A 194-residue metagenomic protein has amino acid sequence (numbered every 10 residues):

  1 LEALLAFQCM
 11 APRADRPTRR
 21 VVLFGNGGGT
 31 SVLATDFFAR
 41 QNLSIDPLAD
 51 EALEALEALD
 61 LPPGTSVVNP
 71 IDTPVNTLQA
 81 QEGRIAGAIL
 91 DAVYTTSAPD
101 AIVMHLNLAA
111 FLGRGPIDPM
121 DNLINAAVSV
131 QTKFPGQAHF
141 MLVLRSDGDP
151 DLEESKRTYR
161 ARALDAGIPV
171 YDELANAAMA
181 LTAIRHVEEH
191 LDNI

Functional and structural regions predicted by a protein language model:
L1-D46, D118-I194: Peripheral docking tails and interdomain loops at the edges of cofactor- or intermediate-handling domains
P17-G115: Short glycine-cluster motifs
